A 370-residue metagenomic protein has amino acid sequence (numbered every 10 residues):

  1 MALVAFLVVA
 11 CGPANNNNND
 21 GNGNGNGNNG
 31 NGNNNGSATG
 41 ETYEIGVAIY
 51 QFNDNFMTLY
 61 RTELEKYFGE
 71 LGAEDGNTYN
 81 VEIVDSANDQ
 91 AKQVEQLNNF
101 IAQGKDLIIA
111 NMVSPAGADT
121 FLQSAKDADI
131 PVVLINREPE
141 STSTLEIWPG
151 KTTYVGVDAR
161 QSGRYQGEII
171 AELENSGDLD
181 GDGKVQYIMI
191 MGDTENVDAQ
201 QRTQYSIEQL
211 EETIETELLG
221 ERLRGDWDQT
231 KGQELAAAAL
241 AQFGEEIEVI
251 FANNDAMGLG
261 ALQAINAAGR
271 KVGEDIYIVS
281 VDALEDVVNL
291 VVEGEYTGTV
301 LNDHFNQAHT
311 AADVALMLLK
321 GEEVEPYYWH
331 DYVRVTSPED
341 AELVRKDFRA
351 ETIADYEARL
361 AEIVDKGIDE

Functional and structural regions predicted by a protein language model:
M1-V4: Sec-dependent N-terminal signal peptides
L7-A10: C-terminal motif of bacterial Sec signal peptides marking the signal peptidase cleavage site
G12-E370: A residue-level marker of the well-folded mature domains of exported/periplasmic proteins
